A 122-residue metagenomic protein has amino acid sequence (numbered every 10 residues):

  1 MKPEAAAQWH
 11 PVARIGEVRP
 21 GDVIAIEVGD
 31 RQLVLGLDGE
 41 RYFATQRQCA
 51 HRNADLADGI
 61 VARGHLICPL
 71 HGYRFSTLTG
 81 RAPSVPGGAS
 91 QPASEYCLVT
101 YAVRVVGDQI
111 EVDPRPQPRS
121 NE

Functional and structural regions predicted by a protein language model:
M1-R63, R81, S94-E122: N-terminal pre-ligand scaffold of iron-sulfur
V18, G72-Y73: Short hydrophobic/aromatic-rich motifs at helix boundaries and adjacent loops
C49, C68-H71: Short cysteine clusters
A54, Y73-S76: Flexible, glycine-rich terminal cap/loop adjacent to redox cofactors in electron-transfer oxidoreductases
R63-P69, A82-Q91: Short cysteine/histidine-rich metal-coordination sites, predominantly Zn2+-binding motifs
R74-F75, A89, R119: A short acidic, glycine/proline-enriched capping/turn motif at secondary-structure boundaries, especially helix N-cap
